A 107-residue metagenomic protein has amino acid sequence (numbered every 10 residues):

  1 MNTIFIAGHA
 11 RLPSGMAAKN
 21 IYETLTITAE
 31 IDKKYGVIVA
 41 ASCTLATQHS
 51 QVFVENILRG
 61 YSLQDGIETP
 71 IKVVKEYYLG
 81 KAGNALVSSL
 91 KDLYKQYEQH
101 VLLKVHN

Functional and structural regions predicted by a protein language model:
M1-H9: Short, compositionally biased leader-like segments
G8-M16: Short Pro/Gly-enriched beta-strand edge/turn motifs at strand-loop
M16-T28, K33-N107: Active-site- and interface-proximal helix/loop "cap" or "latch" segments in soluble metabolic and energy-transducing
